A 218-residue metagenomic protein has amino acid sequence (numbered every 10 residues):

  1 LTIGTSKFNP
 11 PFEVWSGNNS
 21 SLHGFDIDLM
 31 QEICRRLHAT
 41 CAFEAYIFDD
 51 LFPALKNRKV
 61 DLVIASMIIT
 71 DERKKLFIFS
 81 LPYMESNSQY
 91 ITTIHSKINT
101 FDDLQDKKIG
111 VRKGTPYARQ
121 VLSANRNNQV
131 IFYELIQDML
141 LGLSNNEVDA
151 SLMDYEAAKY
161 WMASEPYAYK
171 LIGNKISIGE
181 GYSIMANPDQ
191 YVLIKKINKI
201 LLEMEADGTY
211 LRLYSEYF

Functional and structural regions predicted by a protein language model:
L1-S66, K75, F132: Extracytoplasmic small-molecule ligand-binding "clamshell" domains of the periplasmic binding protein/Venus flytrap
L1-T2, N57, D61-L62, D149-A150 (+2 more regions): Short, Asp-centered acidic motifs that coordinate Mg2+ and/or phosphate in catalytic or ligand-binding sites
T2-T5, I91, K108-V111, S151 (+1 more regions): Short, well-ordered beta-strand segments
K7, M84-T92, Y155-L202: Periplasmic-binding protein-like
I27-R36, H95-I98, D102-D103, K107-K108 (+2 more regions): Extended ligand-binding regions for polar small-molecule ligands
A39, F43, I47, I68-I69 (+1 more regions): A conserved helix-loop-strand patch within extracytoplasmic ligand-binding domains of the periplasmic binding
D50-P53, A65-K75, Q120-S123, Q137 (+1 more regions): A ligand-binding cleft/hinge motif common to bilobed small-molecule-binding domains
P116-Y133, Y169-K175, L201-F218: Ligand-binding clefts/hinges and TM-proximal coupling segments of bilobed small-molecule sensing domains
